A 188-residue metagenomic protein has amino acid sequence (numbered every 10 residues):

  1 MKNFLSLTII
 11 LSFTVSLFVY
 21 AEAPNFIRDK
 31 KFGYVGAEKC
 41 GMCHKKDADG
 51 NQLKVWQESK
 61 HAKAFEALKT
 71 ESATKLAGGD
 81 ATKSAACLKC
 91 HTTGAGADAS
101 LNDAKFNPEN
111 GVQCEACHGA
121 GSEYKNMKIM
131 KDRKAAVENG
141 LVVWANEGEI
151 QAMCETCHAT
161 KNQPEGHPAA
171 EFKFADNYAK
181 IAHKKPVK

Functional and structural regions predicted by a protein language model:
M1-I9: Positively charged n-region of N-terminal signal peptides that target proteins for export
F4, L17-V19: Long, low-complexity, intrinsically disordered N-terminal extensions of eukaryotic proteins, enriched
S6, A159, A179-H183: A short, amphipathic alpha-helical segment
T8-S16: Bacterial N-terminal signal peptides
Y20-N110, E115, S122-G148, P168-K188: Sequence context of c-type cytochrome heme-c attachment sites
A116-G119, T156: Alpha-helical scaffold segments in carbohydrate-active enzymes
E147-N162: A contiguous, mid-protein "functional segment" used to position or interact with cofactors/ions or partner subunits
